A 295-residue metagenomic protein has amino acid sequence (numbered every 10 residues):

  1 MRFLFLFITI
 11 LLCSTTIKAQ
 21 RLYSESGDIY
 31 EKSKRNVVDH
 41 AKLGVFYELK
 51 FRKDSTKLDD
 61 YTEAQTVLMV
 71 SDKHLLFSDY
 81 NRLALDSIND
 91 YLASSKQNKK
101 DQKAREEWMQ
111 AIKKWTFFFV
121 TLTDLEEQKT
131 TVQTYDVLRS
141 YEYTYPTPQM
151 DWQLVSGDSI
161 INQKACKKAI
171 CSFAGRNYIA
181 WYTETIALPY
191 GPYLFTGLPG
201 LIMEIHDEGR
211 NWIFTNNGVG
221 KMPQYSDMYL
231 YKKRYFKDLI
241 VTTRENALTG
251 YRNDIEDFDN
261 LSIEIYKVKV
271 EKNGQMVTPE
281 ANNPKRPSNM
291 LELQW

Functional and structural regions predicted by a protein language model:
F3-C13: Sec-dependent N-terminal signal peptides
T15-A19: Sec/Tat signal peptide C-region and signal peptidase I cleavage site
Q20-Q149, D158, A165, R210-W295: Extracellular or lumenal secretory-pathway regions
S26-E31, W181-Y190: Charged, amphipathic alpha-helical segments
Y47-K50, K167-S172, M203-H206: Short beta-strand segments that buttress and anchor functional surface loops
R52, Y61, N177-I179, A187-Q224: Structured soluble/peripheral alpha/beta segments that form catalytic or ligand/cofactor-binding pockets
Y141-W181, P189-G191: Extended beta-strand-rich segments in extracellular/periplasmic secretory proteins, especially within noncatalytic
